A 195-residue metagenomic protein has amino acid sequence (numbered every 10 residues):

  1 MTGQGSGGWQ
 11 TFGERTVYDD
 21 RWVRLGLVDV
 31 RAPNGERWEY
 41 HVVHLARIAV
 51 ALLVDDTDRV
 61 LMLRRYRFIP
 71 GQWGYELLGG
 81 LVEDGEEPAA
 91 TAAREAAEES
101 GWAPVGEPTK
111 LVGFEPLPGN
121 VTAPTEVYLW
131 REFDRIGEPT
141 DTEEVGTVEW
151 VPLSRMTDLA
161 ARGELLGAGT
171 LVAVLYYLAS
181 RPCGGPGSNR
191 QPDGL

Functional and structural regions predicted by a protein language model:
W9-V50, D56: Acidic, metal-coordinating catalytic segment for phosphate/diphosphate chemistry, firing primarily on the Nudix
R24-V28, W73, P124-Y128: Short beta-strand micro-motifs in enzyme catalytic cores
W38, L45-V50, D55, G80-G169: Unchanged
R47-Q72, E76: A glycine-rich, hydrophobic loop/mini-helix early in the fold
P192: Cationic, low-complexity basic patches in intrinsically disordered or flexible, solvent-exposed regions
